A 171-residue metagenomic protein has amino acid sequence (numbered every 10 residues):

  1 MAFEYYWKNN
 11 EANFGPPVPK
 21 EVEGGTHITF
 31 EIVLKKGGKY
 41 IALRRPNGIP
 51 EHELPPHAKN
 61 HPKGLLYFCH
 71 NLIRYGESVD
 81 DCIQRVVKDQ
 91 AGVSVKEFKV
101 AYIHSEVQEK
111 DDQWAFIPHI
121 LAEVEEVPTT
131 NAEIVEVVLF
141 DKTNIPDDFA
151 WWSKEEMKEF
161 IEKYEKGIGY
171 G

Functional and structural regions predicted by a protein language model:
M1-V33: Acidic, metal-coordinating catalytic segment for phosphate/diphosphate chemistry, firing primarily on the Nudix
T26, G64, D112-F116: Residue-level preference for beta-strand/loop junctions
I28-F30, G38, F116-P118, V135: Change "...and in nucleic-acid phosphodiester-cleaving endonucleases..." to "...and in nucleic-acid processing enzymes
K36, H104-P128, F160: Active-site-adjacent beta-strand/loop module that shapes the phosphate/pyrophosphate-binding cleft
K39-D89: Conserved Nudix-box catalytic region and its N-terminal flanking loop in Nudix hydrolases and closely related
A58-L66, T130-G171: Nudix hydrolase/Nudix homology domain
V93-Y102: A short coil-to-beta-strand element that immediately follows conserved catalytic motifs
